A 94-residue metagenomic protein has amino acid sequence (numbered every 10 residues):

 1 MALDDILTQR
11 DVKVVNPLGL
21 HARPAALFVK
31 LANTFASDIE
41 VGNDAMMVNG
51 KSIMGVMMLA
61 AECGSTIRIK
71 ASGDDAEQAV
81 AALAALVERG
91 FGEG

Functional and structural regions predicted by a protein language model:
A2-R10, I53: N-terminal loops that bind phosphate or other acidic moieties and the adjacent beta-alpha structural core
I6, P17, M58, A82-A85: Acidic/proline-rich low-complexity IDRs
D11-K13, K70: Generic structural detector for well-ordered beta-strands
K13-C63: Compact, glycine-rich, soluble single-domain proteins
E62-G94: C-terminal structural segments of small proteins and small subunits
